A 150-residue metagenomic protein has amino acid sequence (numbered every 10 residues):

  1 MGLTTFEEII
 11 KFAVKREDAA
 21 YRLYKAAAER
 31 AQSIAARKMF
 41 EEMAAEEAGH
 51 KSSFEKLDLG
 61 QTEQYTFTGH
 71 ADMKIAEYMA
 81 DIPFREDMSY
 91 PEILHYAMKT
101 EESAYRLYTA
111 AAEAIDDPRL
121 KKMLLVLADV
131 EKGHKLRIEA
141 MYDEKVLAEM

Functional and structural regions predicted by a protein language model:
M1-M150: Non-heme di-metal
